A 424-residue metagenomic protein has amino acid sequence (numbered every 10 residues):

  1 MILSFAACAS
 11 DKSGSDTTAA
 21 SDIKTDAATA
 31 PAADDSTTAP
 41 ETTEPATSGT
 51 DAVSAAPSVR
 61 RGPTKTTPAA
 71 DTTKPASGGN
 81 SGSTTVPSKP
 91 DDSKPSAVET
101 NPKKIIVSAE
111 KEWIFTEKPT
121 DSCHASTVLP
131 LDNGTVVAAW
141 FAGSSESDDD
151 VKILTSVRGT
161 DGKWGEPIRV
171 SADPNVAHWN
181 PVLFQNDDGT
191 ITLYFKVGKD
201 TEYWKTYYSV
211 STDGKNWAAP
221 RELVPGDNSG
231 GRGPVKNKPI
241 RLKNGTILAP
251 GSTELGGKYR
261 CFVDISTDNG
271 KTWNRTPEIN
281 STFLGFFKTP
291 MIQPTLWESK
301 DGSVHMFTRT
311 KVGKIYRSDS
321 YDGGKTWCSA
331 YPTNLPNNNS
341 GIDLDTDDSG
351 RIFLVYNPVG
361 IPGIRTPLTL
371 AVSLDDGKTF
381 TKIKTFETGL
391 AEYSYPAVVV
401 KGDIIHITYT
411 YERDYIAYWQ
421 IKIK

Functional and structural regions predicted by a protein language model:
F5-A7: C-terminal motif of bacterial Sec signal peptides marking the signal peptidase cleavage site
A9-T37, T42, T50: Short, low-complexity, disordered segments immediately C-terminal to signal peptides in bacterial exported proteins
S10, D22, T38, S58-V59 (+5 more regions): Intrinsically disordered, low-complexity sequence elements enriched in Ser/Thr/Gly/Pro
S13, T25, R61-G62, P90 (+1 more regions): Positively charged, low-complexity intrinsically disordered regions
T17, T73, S266: Ser/Thr-centric signal marking residues that sit in or immediately flank functional binding/regulatory motifs
T43-A109: N-terminal low-complexity, Pro/Thr/Ser-rich intrinsically disordered segments that act as propeptides or flexible
V86-K424: Asp-box/BNR beta-propeller blade signature and adjacent active/binding-site loops in extracellular glycan-interacting
